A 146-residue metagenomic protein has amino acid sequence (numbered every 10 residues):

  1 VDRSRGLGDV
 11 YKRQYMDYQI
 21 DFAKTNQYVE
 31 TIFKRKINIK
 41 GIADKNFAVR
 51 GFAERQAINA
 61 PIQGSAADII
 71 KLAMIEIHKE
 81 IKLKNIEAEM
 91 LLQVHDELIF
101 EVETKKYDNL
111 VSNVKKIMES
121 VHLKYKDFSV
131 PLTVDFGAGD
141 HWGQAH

Functional and structural regions predicted by a protein language model:
V1, A88-E89, L123-K124: Short, flexible, glycine/charge-rich loop motifs used to bind or transfer phosphoryl groups or to couple energy/partner
V1-Y11: Single conserved hydrophobic/aromatic residue that forms the stacking wall/gate of nucleotide- or nucleobase-binding
R3, E97-L98, F136: Generic detector of well-ordered alpha-helical packing
R5, Q19-D21, V94: Conserved "right-hand" nucleotidyltransferase catalytic core of DNA-directed polymerases
D9-P61, E101-H146: C-terminal polymerase-core module
R55-I77: Conserved pre-motif C helix in the palm subdomain of viral-like polymerases
I69-V94, L98: Active-site palm subdomain of RNA-directed nucleic acid polymerases
